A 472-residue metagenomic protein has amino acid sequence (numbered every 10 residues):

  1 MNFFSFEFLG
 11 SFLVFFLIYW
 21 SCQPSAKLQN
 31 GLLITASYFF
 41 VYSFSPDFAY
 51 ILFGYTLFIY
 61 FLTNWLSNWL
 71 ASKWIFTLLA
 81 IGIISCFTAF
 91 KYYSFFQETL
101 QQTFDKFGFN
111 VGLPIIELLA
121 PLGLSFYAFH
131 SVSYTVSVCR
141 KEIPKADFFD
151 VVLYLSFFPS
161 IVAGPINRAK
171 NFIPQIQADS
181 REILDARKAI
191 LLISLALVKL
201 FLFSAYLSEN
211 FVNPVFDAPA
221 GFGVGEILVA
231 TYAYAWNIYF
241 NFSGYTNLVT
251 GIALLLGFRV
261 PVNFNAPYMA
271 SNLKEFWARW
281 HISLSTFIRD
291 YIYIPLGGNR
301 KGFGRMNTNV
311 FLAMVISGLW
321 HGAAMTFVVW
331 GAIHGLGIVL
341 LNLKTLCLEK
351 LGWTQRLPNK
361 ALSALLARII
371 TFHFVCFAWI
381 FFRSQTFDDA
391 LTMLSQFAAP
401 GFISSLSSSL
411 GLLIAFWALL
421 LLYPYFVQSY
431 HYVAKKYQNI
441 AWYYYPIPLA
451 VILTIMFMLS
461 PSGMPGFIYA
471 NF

Functional and structural regions predicted by a protein language model:
M1-L422, Q428-N471: Membrane-embedded transmembrane alpha-helical bundles that form the catalytic cores of multi-pass lipid-modifying
